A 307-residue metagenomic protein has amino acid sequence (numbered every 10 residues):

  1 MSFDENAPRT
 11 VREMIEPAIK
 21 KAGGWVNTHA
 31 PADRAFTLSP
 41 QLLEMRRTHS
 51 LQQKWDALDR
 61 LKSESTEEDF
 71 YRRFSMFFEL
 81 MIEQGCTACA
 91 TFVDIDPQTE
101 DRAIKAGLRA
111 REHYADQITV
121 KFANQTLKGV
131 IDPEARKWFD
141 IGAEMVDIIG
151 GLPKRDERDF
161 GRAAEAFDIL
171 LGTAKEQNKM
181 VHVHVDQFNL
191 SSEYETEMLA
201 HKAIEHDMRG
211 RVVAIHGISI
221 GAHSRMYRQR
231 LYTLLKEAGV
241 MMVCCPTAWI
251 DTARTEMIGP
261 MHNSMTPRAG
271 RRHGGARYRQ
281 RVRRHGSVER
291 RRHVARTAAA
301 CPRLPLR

Functional and structural regions predicted by a protein language model:
M1-G24: Histidine-rich, glycine-flanked metal-binding segment
E5, E64, V93-G217, G221: Metal-coordinating catalytic core of metallo-dependent amide/deamination hydrolases
A18-I19, L38-F92, Q98-A115, D140: Alpha-helical scaffold segments that flank or form the walls of functional sites
A18-L43, F188-N189: Di-metal (Zn2+ and/or Mg2+/Mn2+) metal-binding site signature of metallo-dependent hydrolases with the MBL/beta-CASP
H29, G85, I149, H184 (+3 more regions): Divalent metal-coordination and catalytic microenvironments
F36-F70, M145-I148, Q177, E195-V213 (+3 more regions): Active-site gating loops and adjacent loop-to-helix segments of metal-dependent hydrolytic enzymes
M180, H201-V212, A248, P260-R307: His/Asp/Glu-enriched, well-ordered alpha-helical/loop segment that forms or immediately abuts the divalent-metal
A214-Q229, L235-C245, D251-H262, P267: C-terminal active-site-proximal or functional interface alpha/beta core segments in diverse enzymes
